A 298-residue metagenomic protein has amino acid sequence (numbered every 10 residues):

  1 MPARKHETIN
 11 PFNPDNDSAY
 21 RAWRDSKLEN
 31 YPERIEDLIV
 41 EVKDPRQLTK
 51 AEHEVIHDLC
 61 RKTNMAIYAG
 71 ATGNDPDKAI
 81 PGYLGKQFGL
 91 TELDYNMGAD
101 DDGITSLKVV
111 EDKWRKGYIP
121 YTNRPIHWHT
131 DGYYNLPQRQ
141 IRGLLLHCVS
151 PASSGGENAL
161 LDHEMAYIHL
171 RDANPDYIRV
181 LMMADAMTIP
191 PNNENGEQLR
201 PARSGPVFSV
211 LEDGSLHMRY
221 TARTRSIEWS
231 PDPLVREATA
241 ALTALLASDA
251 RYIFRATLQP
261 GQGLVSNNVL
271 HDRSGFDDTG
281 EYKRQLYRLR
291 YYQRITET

Functional and structural regions predicted by a protein language model:
P2-L48, H53, L59-R61, D100-L258 (+2 more regions): Active-site environment of non-heme Fe oxygenases that use a 2-His-1-carboxylate facial triad
R61-T72, P81: N-terminal, charged low-complexity regulatory/assembly segments
I67-Y68, Y95, M218: Short hydrophobic/aromatic-rich beta-strand segments that constitute the beta-sheet cores of beta-sandwich/beta-barrel
G85-D94: A short alpha->loop->secondary-structure connector
